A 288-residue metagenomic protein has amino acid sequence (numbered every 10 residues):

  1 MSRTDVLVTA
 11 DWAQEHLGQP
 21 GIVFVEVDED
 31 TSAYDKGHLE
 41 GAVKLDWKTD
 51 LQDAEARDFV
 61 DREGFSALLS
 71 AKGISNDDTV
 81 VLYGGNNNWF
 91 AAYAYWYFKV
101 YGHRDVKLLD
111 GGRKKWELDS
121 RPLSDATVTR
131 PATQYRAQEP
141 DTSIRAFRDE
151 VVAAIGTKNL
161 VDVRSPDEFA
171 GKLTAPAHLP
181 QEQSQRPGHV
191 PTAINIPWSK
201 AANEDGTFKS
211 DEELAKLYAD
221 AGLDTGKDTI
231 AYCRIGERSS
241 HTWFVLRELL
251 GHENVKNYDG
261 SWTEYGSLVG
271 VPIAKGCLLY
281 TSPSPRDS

Functional and structural regions predicted by a protein language model:
M1-S32, R113-R186, I273-A274: Flexible, polar/low-complexity N-terminal or interdomain linker segments that lie immediately upstream of folded
K36-E40: Glycine-rich loop at the start of a catalytic domain that most often binds anionic cofactors/ligands
Q52-S75, W198-K227: Helix-loop module immediately N-terminal to the HCX5R catalytic loop in PTP-like cysteine phosphatase domains
F59-I155, K172-L173, G188, R234 (+2 more regions): Thiolate-centered catalytic microenvironments shared by cysteine-dependent enzyme domains
N254-L279: Extended hydrophobic/aromatic segments used for targeting, binding, or gating
Y280-D287: Conserved small/polar residues in nucleotide/adenosyl-binding loops
